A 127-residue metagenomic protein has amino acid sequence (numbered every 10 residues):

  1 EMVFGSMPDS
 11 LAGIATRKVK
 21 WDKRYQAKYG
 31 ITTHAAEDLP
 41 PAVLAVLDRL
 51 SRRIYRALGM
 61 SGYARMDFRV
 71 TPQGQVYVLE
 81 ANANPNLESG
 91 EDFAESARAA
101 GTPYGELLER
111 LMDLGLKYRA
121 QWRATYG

Functional and structural regions predicted by a protein language model:
E1-V19, M66, V76-N82, E91: Beta-strand scaffold of nucleotide-dependent catalytic cores
V19, Y25, E106-L108: C-terminal helix-cap and adjacent tail motif
K23-T71, R123-Y126: A long amphipathic alpha-helix within ATP-dependent nucleotide-binding catalytic cores
Y55-E88, A97: Conserved metal-phosphate-binding beta-hairpin within the catalytic cores of diverse ATP-dependent phosphoryl-transfer
S89-E106: Catalytic phosphate/nucleotide-handling subdomain of diverse soluble enzymes
L107-G127: Cysteine/selenocysteine-centered motifs that mediate thiol-based redox chemistry or coordinate metal-sulfur cofactors
